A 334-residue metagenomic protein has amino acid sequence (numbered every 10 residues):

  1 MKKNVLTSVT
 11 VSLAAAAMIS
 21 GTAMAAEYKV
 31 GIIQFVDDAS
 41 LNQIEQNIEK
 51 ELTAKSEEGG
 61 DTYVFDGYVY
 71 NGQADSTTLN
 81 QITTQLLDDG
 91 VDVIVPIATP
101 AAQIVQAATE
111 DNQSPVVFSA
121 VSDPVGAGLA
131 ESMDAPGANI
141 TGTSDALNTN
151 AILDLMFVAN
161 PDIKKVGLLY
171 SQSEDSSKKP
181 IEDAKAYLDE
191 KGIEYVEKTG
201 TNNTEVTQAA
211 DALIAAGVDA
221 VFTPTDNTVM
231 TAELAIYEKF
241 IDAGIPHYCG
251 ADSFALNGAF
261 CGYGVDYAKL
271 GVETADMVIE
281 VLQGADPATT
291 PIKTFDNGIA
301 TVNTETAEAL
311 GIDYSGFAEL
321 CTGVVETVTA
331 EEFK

Functional and structural regions predicted by a protein language model:
G21-A25: Sec/Tat signal peptide C-region and signal peptidase I cleavage site
K29-E49, K55, D66-T77, S173-S177 (+1 more regions): Extracytoplasmic "Venus flytrap"
V30-I32, I48, T141-K191, P291-A307: An alpha-beta-alpha
A54-T78, N139-I140, Y187-N203: Short beta-strand elements in bilobed, periplasmic/extracellular small-molecule ligand-binding domains
D66-E131, D226-I241, I245, G250: Beta-alpha junction/loop-to-helix N-cap segments that form part of ligand/metal-binding clefts
D123-K165, V265-A285: Hydrophobic alpha-helical segments within soluble ligand-binding/sensing domains
D175-A251: Pocket-lining segment of extracytoplasmic ligand-binding domains
E280-K334: Hinge/cleft segment of the Venus flytrap/periplasmic-binding protein
